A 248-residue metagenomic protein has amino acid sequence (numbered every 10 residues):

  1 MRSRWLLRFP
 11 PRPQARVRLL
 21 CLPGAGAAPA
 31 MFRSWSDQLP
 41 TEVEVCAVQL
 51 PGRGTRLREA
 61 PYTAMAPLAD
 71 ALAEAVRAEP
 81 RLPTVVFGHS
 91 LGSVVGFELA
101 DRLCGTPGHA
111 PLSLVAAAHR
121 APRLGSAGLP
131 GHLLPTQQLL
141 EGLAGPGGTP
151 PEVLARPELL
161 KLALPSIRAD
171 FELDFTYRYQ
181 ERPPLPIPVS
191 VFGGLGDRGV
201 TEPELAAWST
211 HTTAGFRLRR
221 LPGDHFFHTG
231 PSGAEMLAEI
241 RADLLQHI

Functional and structural regions predicted by a protein language model:
M1-F87, L91-I248: Domain-scale detector for complete catalytic domains at protein termini or as standalone homologs
